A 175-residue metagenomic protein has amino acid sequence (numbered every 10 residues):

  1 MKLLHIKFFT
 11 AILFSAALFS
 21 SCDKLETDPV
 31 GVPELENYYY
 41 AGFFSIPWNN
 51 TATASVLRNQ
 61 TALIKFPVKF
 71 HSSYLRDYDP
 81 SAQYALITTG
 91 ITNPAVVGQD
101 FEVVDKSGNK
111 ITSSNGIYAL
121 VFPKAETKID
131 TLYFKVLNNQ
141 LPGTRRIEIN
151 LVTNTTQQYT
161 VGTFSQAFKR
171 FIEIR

Functional and structural regions predicted by a protein language model:
M1-C22: Sec-dependent bacterial lipoprotein signal peptides
A16-I46, F164-F171, R175: Bacterial Sec-dependent N-terminal signal peptides
V32-S72: Beta-sheet-dominated interaction scaffolds and their linkers
T53-S55, I117-P123, L137: Beta-strand-rich interaction surfaces with strong enrichment in secreted/lumenal proteins
Q60-F66, K128-L132, G143-I147, A167-F168: Short, solvent-exposed loop/turn segments enriched in Ser/Thr/Gly
Y78-I91, F101, D130-T155: Contiguous beta-strand segments of beta-sheet-rich domains
N109-S114, L120-K128: Short proline/glycine- and polar residue-rich coil/turn motifs
T156-T163: Short, exposed beta-strand-loop hairpins at the edges of beta-sheets in extracellular/periplasmic proteins
